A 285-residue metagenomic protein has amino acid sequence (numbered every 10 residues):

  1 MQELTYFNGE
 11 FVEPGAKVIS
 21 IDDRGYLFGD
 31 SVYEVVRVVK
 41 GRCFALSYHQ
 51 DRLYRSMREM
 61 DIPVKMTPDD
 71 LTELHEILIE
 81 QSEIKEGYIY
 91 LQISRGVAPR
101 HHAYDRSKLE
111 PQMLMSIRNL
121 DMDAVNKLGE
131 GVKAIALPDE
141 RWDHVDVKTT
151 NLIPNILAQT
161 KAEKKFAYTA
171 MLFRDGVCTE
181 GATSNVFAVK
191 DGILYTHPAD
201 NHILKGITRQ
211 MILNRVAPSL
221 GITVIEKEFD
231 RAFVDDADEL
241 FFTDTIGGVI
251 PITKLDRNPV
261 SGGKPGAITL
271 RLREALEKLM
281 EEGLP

Functional and structural regions predicted by a protein language model:
M1-I77, P99, A103-P285: Helix-start/capping segments and mature chain N-termini
E80-I93, R100: Ordered, amphipathic secondary-structure segments that act as subunit-interaction surfaces in large macromolecular
